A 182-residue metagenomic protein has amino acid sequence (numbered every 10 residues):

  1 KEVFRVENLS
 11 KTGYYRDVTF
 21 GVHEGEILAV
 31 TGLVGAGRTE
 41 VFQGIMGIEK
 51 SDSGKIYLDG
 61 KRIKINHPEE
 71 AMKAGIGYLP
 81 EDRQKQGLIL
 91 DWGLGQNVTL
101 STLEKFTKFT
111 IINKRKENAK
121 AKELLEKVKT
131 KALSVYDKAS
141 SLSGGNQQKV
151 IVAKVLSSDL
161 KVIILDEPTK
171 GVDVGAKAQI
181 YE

Functional and structural regions predicted by a protein language model:
K1-E182: Glycine-rich phosphate-binding loops of nucleotide-dependent enzymes
